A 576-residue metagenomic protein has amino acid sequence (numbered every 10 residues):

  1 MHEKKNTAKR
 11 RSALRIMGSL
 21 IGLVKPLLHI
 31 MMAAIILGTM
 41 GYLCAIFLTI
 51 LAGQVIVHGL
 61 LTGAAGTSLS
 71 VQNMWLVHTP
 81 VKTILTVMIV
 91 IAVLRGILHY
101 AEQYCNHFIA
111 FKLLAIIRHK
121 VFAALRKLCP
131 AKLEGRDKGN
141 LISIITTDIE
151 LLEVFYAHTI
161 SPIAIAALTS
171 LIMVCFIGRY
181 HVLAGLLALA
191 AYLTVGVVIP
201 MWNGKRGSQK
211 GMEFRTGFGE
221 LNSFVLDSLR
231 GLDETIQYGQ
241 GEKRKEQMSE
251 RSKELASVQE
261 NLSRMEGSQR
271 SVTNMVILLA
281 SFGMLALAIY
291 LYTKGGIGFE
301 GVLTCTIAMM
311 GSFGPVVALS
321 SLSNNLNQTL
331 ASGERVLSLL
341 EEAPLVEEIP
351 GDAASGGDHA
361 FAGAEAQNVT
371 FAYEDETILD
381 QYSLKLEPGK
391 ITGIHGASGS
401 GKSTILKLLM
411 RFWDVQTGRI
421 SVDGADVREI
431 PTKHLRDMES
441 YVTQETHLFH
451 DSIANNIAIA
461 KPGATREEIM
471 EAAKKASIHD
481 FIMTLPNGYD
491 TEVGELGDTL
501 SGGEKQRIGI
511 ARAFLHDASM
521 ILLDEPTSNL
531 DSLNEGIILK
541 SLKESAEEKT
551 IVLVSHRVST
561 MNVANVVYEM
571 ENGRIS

Functional and structural regions predicted by a protein language model:
M1-A45, G63-V81, E102-N106, A110 (+10 more regions): Membrane-integrated ABC transporters
A13, A45-G53, V57, V87-E134 (+15 more regions): Juxtamembrane helix-loop junctions of ABC transporter transmembrane domains
I21-H29, K127-A131, T147-Y156, I160 (+8 more regions): An intracellular "coupling" helix at the cytosolic face of ABC transporter transmembrane type-1 domains
P26, I30-G41, H158-E213, A286-I297: Transmembrane helices of ABC transporter permease
M31-L98, G178-L183, G296-F299: Transmembrane helix-loop-helix hairpins at lipid-water interfaces of multipass membrane proteins, especially the type-1
I84-R95, H99, L193-T194, E266-A280 (+1 more regions): Hydrophobic alpha-helical segments in the permease module
Q237-Q240, R264, C305, S312-E341: Cytosolic ends of transmembrane helices, especially the final helix of ABC transmembrane type-1 domains
G357-S576: ABC-type nucleotide-binding domain
